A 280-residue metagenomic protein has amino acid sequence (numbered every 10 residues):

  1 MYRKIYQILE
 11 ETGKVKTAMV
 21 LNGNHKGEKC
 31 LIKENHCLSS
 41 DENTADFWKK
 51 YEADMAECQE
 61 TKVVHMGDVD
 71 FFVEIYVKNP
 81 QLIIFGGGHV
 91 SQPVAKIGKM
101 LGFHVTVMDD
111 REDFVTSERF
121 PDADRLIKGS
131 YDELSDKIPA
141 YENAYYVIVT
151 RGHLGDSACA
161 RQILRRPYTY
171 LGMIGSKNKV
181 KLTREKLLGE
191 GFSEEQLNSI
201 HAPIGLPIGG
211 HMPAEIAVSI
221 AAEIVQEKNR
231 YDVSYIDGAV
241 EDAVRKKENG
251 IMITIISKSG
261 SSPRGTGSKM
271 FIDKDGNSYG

Functional and structural regions predicted by a protein language model:
M1-D110, S117-R119, Y141-A144, K186-L188 (+1 more regions): Segments forming oxygen-rich coordination pockets for charged ligands
G23, R151-L154, S176-K177, I256-K258: Short glycine-rich anion-binding loops that position phosphate/pyrophosphate groups of nucleotides and phosphorylated
S91-V94, L154-C159, K179-L182, R264: Short glycine/serine/threonine-rich phosphate/pyrophosphate-binding segments that cradle anionic phosphate groups
T106-M108, Y145-G152, R161-K186: ADP-ribose/adenylate-binding Rossmann-like module
E112-S117, G155-A158: Short, glycine/polar-rich helix-capping loops at beta-to-alpha or helix-loop-helix junctions that flank or form
D124-S130: Conserved SAM-binding strand-loop segment of SAM-dependent methyltransferases
D132-E142: Short amphipathic alpha-helix with an adjacent loop that forms part of the alpha/beta core around
I174-D242: Adenosine-phosphate binding glycine-rich loop
